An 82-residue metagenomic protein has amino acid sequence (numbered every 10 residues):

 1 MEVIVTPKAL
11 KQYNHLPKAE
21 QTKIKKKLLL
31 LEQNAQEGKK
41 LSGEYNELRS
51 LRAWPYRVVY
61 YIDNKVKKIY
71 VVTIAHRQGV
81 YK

Functional and structural regions predicted by a protein language model:
E2-P7, K11, H15-T22, L30 (+2 more regions): Enriched for short, Lys/Arg-rich terminal
L29-L51: A short, surface-exposed loop/turn module that caps and links secondary-structure elements
